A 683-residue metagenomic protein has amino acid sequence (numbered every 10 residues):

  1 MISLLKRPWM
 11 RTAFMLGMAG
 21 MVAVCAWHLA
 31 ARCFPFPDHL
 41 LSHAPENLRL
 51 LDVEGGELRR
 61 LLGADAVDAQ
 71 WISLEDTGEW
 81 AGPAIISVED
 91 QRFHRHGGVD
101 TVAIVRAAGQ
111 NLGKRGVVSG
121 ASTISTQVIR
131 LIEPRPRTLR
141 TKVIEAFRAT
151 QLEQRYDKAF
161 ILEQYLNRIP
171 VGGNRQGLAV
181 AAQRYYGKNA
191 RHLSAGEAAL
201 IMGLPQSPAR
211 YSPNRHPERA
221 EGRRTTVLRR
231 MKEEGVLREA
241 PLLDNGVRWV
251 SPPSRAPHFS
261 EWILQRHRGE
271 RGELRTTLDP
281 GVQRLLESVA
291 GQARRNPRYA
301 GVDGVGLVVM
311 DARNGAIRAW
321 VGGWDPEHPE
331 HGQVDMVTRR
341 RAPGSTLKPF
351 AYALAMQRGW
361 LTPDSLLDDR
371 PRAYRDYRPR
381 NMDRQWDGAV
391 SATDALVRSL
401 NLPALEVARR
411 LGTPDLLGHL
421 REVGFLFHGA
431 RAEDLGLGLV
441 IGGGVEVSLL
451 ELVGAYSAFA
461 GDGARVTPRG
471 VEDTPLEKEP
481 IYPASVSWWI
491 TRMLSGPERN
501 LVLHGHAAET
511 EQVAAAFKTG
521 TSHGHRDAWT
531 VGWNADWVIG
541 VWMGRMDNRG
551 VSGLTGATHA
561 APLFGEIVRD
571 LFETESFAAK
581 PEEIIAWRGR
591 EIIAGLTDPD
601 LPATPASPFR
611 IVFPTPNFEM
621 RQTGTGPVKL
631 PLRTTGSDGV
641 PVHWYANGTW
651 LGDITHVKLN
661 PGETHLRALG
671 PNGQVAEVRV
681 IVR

Functional and structural regions predicted by a protein language model:
M1-V53, L112: N-terminal type II signal-anchor transmembrane helix that functions as the membrane-insertion/stop-transfer segment
P8-W9, R229, L237, L242-G246 (+4 more regions): Soluble, non-transmembrane domains of envelope/secretory-pathway proteins that act on or interact with carbohydrate
A23-V24, G116-S288, V321, R380 (+4 more regions): Non-catalytic, structured segments within soluble enzyme domains
G55, P83-I86, D90, M231 (+9 more regions): Active-site SXXK
H94-I104, Q176-A179, R238-P241, Q333 (+3 more regions): Short, well-structured active-site flanking segments
G113-R137, R191, S251-Q265, L361-L416 (+3 more regions): Conserved catalytic neighborhood of penicillin-recognizing serine enzymes
A149, P205-G222, E270-V282, A293 (+6 more regions): Active-site loop and adjoining helix of the penicillin-binding protein/serine DD-peptidase-beta-lactamase fold
T276-P297, L307-D311, W320, H328-V337 (+2 more regions): A penicillin-recognizing enzyme superfamily signal
